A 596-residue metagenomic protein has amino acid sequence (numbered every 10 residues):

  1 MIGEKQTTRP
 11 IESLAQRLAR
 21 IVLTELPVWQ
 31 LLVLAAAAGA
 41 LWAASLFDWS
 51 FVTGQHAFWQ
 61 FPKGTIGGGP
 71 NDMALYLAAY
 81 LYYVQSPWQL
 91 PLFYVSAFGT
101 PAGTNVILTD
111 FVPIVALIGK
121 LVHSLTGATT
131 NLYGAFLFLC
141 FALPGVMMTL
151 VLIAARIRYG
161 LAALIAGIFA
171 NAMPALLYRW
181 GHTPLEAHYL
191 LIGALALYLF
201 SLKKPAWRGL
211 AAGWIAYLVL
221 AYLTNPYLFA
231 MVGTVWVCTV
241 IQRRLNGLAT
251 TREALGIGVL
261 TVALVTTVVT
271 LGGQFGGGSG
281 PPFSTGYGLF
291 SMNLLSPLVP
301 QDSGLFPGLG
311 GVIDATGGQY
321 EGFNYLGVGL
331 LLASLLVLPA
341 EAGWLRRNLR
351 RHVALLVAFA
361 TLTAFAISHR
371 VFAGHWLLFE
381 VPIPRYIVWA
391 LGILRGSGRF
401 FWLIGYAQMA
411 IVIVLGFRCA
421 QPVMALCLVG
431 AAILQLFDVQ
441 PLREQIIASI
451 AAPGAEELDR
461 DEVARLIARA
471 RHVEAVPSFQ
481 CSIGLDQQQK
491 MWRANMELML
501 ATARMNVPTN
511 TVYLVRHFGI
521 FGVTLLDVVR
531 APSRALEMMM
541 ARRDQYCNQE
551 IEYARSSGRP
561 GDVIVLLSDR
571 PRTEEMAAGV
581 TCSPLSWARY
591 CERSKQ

Functional and structural regions predicted by a protein language model:
M1-W59, G256-T261, L345-A358: Start-transfer (signal-anchor) and selected internal transmembrane alpha helices of multi-pass inner/ER membrane
A40-L143, M173, L298-G304: Membrane-interface coil-to-helix junctions
P70, T267-A340: Periplasmic/ER-lumenal interhelical loops and adjacent helix-loop junctions in multi-pass membrane proteins
L108-V112, N131-F141, F169-L195, L223-Y227 (+2 more regions): Membrane-interface micro-motifs in multi-pass membrane enzymes
F138-V151, A155, Y159-K203, W207-R243 (+2 more regions): Membrane-embedded helix bundles of polyisoprenyl
L164-W180, V268-G277, L294-F306, L356-I393 (+1 more regions): Membrane-interface helix-loop junctions at the exits of transmembrane helices
G247-A254, L335-L378: Membrane-interface helix-loop-helix junctions at transmembrane boundaries of multi-pass membrane enzymes, predominantly
V439-Q596: Extracytoplasmic
